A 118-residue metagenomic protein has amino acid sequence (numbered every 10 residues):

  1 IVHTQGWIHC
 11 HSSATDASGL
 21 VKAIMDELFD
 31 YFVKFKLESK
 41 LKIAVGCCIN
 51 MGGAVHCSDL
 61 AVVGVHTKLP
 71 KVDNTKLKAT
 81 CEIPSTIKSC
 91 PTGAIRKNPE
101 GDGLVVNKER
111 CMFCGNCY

Functional and structural regions predicted by a protein language model:
I1-T80: Small-residue-enriched alpha-helical segments and adjacent helix-cap loops that form tight helix-helix packing
W7, C47-M51, K71-G93, L104-Y118: Cysteine-centered iron-sulfur cluster-binding motifs in ferredoxin-type domains/subunits of redox enzymes
